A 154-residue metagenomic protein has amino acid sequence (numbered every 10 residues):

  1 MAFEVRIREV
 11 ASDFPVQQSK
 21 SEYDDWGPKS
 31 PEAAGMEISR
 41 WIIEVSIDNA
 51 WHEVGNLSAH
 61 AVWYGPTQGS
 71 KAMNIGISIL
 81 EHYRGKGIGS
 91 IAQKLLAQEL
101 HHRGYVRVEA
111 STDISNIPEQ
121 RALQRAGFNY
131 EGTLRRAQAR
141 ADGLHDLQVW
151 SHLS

Functional and structural regions predicted by a protein language model:
M1-F14, R40, E44-S154: Acyl-donor (CoA/ACP) binding surface of acyl/acetyltransferases
M1-G35: A short, well-structured alpha-helix characteristic of acyl/acetyltransferase catalytic modules
